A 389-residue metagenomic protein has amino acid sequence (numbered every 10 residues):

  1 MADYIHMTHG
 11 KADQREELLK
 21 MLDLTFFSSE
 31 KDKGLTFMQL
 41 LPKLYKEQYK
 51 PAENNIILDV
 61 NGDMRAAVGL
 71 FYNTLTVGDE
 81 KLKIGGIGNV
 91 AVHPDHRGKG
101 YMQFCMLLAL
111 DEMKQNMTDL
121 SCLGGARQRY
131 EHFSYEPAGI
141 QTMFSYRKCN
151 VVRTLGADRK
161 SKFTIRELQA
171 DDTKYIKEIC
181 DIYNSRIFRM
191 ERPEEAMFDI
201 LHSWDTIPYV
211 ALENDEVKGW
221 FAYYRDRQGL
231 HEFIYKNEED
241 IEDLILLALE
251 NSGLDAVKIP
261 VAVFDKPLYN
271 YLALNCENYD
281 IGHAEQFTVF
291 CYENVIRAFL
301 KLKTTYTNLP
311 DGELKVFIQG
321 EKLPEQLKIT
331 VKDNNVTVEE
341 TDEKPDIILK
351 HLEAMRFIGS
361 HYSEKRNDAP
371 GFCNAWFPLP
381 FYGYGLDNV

Functional and structural regions predicted by a protein language model:
M1-Y72, D79-L82, G86, V152-E194 (+1 more regions): Short amphipathic alpha-helix that is part of the acyltransferase structural core
K50-E53, A67-N73, G78-G100, A109-K114 (+1 more regions): Basic, Lys/Arg-rich alpha-helical nucleic-acid-recognition elements, primarily the DNA-binding modules of transcription
D95-L108, T118, E239-L247: Conserved acetyl-CoA pyrophosphate-binding loop and the N-cap/start of the following alpha-helix in GNAT-like
M106, D111-G125, S252-V263: Conserved GNAT acetyl-CoA-binding A-motif
Y130-E136: Conserved active-site tyrosine of GNAT-family acetyltransferases
E136-T154, L249-V389: Active-site/acyl-donor-binding loops of N-acyltransferases
Q141-E242, L246-E250, A262, E293-L314: Amide-forming acyltransferase catalytic core, primarily the GNAT-like/NAT-type and related acyltransferase folds
